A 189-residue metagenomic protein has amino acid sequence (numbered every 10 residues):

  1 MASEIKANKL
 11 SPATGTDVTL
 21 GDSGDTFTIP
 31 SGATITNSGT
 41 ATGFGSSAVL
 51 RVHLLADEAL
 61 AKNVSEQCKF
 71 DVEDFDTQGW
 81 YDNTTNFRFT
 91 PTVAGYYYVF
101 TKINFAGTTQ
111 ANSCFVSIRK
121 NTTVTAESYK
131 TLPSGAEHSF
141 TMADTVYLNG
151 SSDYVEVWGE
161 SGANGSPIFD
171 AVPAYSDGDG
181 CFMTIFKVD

Functional and structural regions predicted by a protein language model:
M1-N63: Intrinsic low-complexity, repeat-rich intrinsically disordered segments enriched in small/flexible residues
G15, G43-D189: Extracellular jelly-roll beta-sandwich "head" domains, especially the C-terminal globular C1q domain
